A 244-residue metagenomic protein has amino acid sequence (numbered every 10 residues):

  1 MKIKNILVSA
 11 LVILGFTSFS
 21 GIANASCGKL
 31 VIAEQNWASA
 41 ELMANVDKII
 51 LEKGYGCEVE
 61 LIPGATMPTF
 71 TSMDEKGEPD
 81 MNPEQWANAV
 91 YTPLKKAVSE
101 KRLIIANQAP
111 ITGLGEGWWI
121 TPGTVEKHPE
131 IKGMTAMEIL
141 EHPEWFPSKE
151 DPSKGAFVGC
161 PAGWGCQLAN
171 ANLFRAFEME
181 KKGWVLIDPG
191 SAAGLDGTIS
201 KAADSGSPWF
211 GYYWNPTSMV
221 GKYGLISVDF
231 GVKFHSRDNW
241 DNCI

Functional and structural regions predicted by a protein language model:
S9-S18: Bacterial N-terminal signal peptides
F19-A25: Sec/Tat signal peptide C-region and signal peptidase I cleavage site
S26-S39, C57-I62, K154-V158: Short, well-ordered beta-strand elements
S39-C57: Short, polar/charged alpha-helical segment
M67-V125: N-terminal segment of the mature folded domain
T71, P79-A87, V158-R237: Ligand-binding pocket segment of bilobal, Venus flytrap-like solute-binding proteins
K101-I111, K222-I244: Short beta-strand->loop
L103-G159: A conserved helix-loop-strand patch within extracytoplasmic ligand-binding domains of the periplasmic binding
